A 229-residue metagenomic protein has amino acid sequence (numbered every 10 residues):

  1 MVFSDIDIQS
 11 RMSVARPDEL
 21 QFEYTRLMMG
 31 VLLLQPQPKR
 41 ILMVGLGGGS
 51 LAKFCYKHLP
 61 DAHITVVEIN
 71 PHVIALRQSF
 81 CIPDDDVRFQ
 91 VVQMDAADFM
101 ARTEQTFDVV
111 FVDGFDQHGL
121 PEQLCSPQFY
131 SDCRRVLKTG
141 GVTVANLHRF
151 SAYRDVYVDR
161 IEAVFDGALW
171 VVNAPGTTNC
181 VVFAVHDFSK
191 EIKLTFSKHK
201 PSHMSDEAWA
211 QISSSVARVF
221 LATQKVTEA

Functional and structural regions predicted by a protein language model:
M1-Q9: N-terminal, positively charged/glycine-rich alpha-helical extensions of SAM-dependent methyltransferases
I6, A96, A174-G176: Residues that form or immediately flank small-molecule/cofactor binding pockets and catalytic motifs
I8-A15, F22-E23, L32-L33, C180-A229: SAM/dcSAM-binding transferase cores
D18-T139: The AdoMet/dcAdoMet-binding core of the Class I SAM-like
K53, P121, R154-D155, K193: Short glycine-/acidic-enriched loop or helix-start segments at secondary-structure transitions that form or flank
D61-H63, D86-R88, G140, D166-A168 (+1 more regions): A generic structural signal for alpha->beta connector loops
P127-E191: C-terminal substrate-binding/active-site "lid" region of AdoMet-derived donor-dependent transferases
